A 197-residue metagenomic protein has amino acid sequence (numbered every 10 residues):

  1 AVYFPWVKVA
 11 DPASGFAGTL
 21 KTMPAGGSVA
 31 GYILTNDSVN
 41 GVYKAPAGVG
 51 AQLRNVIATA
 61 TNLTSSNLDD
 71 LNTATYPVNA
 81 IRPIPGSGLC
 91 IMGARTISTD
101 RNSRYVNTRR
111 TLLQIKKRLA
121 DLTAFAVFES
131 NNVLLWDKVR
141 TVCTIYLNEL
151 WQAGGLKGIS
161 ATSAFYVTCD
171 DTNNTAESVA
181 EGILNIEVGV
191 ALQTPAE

Functional and structural regions predicted by a protein language model:
A1-E197: Structured, hydrophobic secondary-structure cores that serve as assembly/anchoring elements
